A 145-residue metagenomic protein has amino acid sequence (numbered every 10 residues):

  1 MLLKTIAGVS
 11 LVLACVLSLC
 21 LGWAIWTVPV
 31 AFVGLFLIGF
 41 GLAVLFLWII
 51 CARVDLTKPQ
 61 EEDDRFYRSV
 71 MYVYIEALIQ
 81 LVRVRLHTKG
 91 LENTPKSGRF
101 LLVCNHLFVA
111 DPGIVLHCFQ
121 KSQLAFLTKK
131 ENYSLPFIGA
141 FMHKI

Functional and structural regions predicted by a protein language model:
L2-F100: Membrane-anchoring hydrophobic helices of lipid-metabolizing enzymes
C51-Y72, Q80-L81, K96-I145: Catalytic core of membrane glycerolipid acyltransferases/transacylases, capturing the structured, soluble-facing
